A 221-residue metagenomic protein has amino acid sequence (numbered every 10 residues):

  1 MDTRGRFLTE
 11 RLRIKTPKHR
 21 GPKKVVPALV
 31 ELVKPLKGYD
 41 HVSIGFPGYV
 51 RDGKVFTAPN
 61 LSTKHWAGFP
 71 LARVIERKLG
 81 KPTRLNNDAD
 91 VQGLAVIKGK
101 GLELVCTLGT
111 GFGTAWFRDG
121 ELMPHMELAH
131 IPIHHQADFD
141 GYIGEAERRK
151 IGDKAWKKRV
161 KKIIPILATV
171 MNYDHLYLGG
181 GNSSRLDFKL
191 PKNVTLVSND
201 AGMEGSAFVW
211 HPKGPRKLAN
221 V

Functional and structural regions predicted by a protein language model:
M1-D2, G48, L94, F112-F117: Short beta-strand scaffold segments in enzyme catalytic cores
M1-K24, E121-K150: Short glycine-rich, Thr/Ser-proximal phosphate-binding strand/loop in the N-terminal lobe of ATP-dependent enzymes
E10-S43, Y49-L102, G141-Y142, P191-P212: Glycine-rich phosphate-binding loop and adjoining helix at the ATP-binding site of ATP-dependent phosphoryl-transfer
F46, L108-T110, G180-G181: Short secondary-structure boundary segments
G101-L104, L108-I133: Anionic-ligand binding region
E103-T107, E147-I151, K213-V221: A polyampholytic, Gly/Pro-enriched intrinsically disordered region
W156-T169: A short, acidic, amphipathic alpha-helical segment used as a generic capping/interface helix at domain edges
L167-N199: Glycine-rich phosphate-binding loops at beta-strand->alpha-helix junctions
